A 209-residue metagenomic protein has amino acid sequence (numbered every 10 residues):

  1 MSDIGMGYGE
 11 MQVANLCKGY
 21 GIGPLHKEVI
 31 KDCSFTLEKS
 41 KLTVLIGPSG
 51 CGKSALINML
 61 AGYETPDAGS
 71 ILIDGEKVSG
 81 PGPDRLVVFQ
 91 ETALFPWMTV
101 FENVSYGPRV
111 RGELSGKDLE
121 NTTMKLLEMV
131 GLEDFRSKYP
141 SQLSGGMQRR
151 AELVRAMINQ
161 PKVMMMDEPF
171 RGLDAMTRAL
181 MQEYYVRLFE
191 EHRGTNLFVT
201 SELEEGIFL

Functional and structural regions predicted by a protein language model:
D3-V13, G19-D32: A short, flexible loop at the N-terminus of ABC-type nucleotide-binding domains that lies
I46-P48: The feature captures the beta-strand-to-loop junction immediately N-terminal to the Walker
A61: Helix-to-loop junction immediately C-terminal to a conserved catalytic motif
G69-P81: Conserved ABC transporter NBD signature motif
F101-V110, E120, M124: Short helical segment in ABC ATPase nucleotide-binding domains corresponding to the A-loop/adjacent helical element
G116-F135: Conserved ABC ATPase "signature" region
K138-S141, N159: Conserved signature/switch motifs of ABC ATPase nucleotide-binding domains
M164-D167: Catalytic Walker B motif of ABC-type/P-loop ATPase nucleotide-binding domains
